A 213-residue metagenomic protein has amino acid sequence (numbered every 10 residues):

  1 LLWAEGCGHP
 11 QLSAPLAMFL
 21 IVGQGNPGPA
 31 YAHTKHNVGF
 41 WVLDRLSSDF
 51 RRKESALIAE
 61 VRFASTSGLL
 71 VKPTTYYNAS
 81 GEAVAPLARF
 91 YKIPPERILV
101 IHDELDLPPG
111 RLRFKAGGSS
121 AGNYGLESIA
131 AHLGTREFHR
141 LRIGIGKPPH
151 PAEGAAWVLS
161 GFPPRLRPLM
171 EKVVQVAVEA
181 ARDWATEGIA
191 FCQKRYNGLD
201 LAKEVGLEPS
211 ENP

Functional and structural regions predicted by a protein language model:
L12-G117, L126-R142, P148-E153, P168-Q175 (+1 more regions): Nucleotide and nucleotide-moiety/phosphate-recognizing core
R113-S119, V158-F162: Short glycine-enriched, charge-decorated loop/helix-capping segments at active-site entrances that position
G122: Active-site pre-lysine segment of PLP-dependent enzymes
A156-M170: Active-site-adjacent mobile loop/cap segments within catalytic or ligand-binding domains
